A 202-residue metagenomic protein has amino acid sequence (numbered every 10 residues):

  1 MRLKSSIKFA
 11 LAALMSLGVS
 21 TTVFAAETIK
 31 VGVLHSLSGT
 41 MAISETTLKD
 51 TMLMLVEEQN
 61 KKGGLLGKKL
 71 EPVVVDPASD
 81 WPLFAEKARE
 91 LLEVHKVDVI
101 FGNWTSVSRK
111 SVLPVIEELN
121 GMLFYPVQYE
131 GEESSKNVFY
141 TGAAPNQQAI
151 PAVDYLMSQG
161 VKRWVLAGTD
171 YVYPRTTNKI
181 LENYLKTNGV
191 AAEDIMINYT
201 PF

Functional and structural regions predicted by a protein language model:
M1-L11: Bacterial N-terminal signal peptides that target proteins for export
S20-A25: Sec/Tat signal peptide C-region and signal peptidase I cleavage site
A26, D50-P72, T187-A192: Signal peptide-proximal N-terminal region of secreted/periplasmic/extracellular or secretory-lumen proteins
T28-T47, N103-W104, R163-A167: Short beta-strand segments enriched in small/hydrophobic residues
V33, F124-Y125, Y140: Hydrophobic residues in well-ordered beta-strands that form the structural core
T40-D50, V172-T177: Glycine- and acidic-residue-enriched helix-capping/strand-helix junction motifs
I43-D50, G64-E132, P201-F202: Beta-alpha junction/loop-to-helix N-cap segments that form part of ligand/metal-binding clefts
E86, E130, N137-F202: Extracellular/periplasmic Venus flytrap/periplasmic-binding protein
